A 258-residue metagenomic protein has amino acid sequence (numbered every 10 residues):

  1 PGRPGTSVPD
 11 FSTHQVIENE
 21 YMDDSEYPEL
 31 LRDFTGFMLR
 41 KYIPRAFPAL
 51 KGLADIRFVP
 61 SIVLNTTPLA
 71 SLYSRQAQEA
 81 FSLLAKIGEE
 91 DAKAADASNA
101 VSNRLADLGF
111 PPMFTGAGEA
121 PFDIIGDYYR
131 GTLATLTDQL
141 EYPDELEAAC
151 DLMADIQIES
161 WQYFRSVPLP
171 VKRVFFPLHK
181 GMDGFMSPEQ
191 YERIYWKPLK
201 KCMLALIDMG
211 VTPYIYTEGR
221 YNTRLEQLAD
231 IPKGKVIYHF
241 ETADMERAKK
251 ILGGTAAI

Functional and structural regions predicted by a protein language model:
P1-I258: Catalytic cores of TIM-barrel enzymes
